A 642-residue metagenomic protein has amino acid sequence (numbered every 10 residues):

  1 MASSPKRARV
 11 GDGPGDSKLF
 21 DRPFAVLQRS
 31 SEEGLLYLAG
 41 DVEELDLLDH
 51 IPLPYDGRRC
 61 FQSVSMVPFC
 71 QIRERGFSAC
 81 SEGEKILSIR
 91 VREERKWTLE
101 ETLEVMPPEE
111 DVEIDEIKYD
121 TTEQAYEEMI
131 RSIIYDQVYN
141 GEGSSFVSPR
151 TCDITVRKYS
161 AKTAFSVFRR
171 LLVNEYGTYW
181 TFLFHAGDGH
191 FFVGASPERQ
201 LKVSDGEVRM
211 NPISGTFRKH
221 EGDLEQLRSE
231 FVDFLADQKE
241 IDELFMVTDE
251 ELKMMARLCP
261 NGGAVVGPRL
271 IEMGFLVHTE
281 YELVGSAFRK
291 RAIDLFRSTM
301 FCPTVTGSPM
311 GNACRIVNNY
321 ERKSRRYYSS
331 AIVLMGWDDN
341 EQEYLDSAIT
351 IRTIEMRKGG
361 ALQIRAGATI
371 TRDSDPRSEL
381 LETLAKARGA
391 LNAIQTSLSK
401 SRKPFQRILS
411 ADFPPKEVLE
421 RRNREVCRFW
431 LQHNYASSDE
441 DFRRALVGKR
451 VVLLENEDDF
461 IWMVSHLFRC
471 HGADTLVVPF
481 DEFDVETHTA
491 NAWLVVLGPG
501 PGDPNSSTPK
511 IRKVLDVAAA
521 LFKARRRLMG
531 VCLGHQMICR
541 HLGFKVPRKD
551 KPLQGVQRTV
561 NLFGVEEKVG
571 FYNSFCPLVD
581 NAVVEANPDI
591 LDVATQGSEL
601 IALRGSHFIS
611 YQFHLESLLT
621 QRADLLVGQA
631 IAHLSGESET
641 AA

Functional and structural regions predicted by a protein language model:
A2-L47: Short Lys/Arg-enriched alpha/beta "domain-start" segment
L19-F24, Q28-E32, V147-D242, G336-A366: An anion-binding catalytic pocket shared by soluble metabolic enzymes
S31, D41-K162, D205, E240-D242 (+4 more regions): Non-catalytic accessory segments adjacent to catalytic cores
R95-I117, T155, Q226-N318, Q395 (+1 more regions): Contiguous alpha-helical scaffold segments within structured protein domains that host functional hotspots
G285-S410: Conserved hydrophobic core element of enzyme catalytic domains
L409-E440, L615-A642: Acyltransferase
R450-V451, D458-G530, L542: Flexible gly/pro-rich beta->alpha loop and the following alpha-helix that scaffold active-site loops
L515-V531, Q536-A632, G636: Pocket-forming structural segment of enzyme catalytic cores
